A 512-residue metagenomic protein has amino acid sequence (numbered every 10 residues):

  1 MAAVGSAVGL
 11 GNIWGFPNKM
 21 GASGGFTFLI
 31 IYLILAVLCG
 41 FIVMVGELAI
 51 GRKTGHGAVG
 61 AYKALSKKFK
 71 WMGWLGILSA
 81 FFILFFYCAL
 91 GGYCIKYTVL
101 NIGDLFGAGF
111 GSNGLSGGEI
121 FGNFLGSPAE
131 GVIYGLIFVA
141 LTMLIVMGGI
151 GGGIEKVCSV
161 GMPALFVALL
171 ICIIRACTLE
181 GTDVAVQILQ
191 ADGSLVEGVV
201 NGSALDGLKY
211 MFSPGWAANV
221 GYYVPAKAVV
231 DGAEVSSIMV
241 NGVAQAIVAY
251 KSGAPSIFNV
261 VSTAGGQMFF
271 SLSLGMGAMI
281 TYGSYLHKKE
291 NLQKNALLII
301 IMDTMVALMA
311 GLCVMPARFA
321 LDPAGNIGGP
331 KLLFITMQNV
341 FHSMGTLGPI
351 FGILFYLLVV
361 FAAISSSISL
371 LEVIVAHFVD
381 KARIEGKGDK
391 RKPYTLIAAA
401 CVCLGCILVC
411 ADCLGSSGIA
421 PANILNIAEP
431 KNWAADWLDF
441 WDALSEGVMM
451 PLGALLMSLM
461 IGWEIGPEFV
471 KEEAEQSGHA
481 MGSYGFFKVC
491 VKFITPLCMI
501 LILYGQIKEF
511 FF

Functional and structural regions predicted by a protein language model:
M1-A3, F28-I31, K68-F81, G135-L136 (+6 more regions): Select transmembrane alpha-helical segments in multipass membrane proteins
M1-L33, G277-A278, K294-L297, I301-M302: Transmembrane helix-boundary motif of multi-pass solute transporters/channels
M1-V4, I31-S66, C88, A317 (+2 more regions): Juxtamembrane transmembrane-helix boundary signature
K19-S23, A49, K53, A64-L65 (+5 more regions): Membrane-water interface regions at transmembrane-helix termini and the short interhelical loops of multi-pass membrane
K19-S23, H56-W71, L75, A89-G151 (+5 more regions): Inter-helical loop and helix-membrane interface segments of multi-pass membrane transporters/permeases
L75, V375, K381-C401, F440-M499: C-terminal membrane-solvent junction of multi-pass transporters and transport-like membrane proteins
A129-I133, M302-L308, G352, F361-I364 (+2 more regions): Loop-to-transmembrane helix boundary motifs in multi-pass membrane proteins
S159-I368, A382-Y394: Membrane-embedded translocation segments of transport machinery
